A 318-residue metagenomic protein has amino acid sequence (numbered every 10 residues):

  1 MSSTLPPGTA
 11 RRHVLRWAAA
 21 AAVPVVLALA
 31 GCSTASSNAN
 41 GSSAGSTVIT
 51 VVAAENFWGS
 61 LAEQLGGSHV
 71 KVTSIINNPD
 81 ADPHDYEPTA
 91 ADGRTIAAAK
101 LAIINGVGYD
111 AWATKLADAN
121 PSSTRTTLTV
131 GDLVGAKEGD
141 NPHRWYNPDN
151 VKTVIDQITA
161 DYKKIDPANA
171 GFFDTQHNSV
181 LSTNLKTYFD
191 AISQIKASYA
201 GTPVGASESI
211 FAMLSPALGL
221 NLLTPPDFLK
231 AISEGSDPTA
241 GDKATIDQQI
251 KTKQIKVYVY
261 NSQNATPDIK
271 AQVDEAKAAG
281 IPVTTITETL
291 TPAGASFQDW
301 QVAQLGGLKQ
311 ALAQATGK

Functional and structural regions predicted by a protein language model:
S2-P24, A28-K318: Extracytoplasmic metal-acquisition and chelation regions
